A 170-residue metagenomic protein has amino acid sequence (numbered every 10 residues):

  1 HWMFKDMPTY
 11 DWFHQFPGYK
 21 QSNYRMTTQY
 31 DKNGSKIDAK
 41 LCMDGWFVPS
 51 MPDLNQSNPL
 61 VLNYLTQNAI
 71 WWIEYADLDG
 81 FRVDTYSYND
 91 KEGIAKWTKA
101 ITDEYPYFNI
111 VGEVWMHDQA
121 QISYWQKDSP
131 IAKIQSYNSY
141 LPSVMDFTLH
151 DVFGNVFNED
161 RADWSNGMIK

Functional and structural regions predicted by a protein language model:
H1-M51, H150-K170: Core domains of carbohydrate- and sulfate-ester-processing enzymes
W2-P8, N68-I70, E74-D79, T85-K170: Active-site-proximal helices and loops of the catalytic beta/alpha 8
N23-T28, N55-Q56, D128-K133: Short N-terminal helix-initiation segments at or just after the protein's N-terminus
S35, C42-W46, S50-D53, E74-R82 (+1 more regions): Generic alpha-helix detector with strongest preference for long hydrophobic helices that associate with membranes
A39-C42, T66-W72: Short hydrophobic/aromatic-rich motifs at helix boundaries and adjacent loops
M51-Y64: Active-site mouth loops of central-metabolism enzymes
